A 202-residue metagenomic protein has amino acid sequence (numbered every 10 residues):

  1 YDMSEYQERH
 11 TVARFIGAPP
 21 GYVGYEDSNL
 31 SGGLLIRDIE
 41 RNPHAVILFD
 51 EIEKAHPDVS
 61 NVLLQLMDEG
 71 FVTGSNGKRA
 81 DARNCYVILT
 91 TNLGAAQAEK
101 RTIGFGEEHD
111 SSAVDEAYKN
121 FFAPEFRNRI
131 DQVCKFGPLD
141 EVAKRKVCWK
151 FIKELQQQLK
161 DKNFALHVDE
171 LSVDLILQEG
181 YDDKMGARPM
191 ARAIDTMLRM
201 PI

Functional and structural regions predicted by a protein language model:
Y1-I202: AAA+ P-loop NTPase nucleotide-binding core of proteostasis motors
